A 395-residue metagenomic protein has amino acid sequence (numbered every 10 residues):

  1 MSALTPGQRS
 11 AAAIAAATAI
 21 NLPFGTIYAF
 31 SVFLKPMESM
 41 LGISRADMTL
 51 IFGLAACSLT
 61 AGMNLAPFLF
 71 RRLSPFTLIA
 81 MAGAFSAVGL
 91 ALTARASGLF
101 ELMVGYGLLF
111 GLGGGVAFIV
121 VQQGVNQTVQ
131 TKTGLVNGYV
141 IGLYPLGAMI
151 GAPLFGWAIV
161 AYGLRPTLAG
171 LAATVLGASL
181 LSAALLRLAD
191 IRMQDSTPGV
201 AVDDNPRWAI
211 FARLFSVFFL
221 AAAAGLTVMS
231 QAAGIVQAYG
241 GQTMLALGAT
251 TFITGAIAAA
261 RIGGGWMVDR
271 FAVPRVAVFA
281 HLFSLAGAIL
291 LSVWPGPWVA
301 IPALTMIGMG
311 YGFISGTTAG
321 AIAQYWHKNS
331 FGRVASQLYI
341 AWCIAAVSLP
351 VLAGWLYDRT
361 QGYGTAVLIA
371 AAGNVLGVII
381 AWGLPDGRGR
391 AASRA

Functional and structural regions predicted by a protein language model:
G7-A29, R207-T227, T305: Pair of pore-lining "gating" transmembrane helices in MFS-fold secondary transporters
F30-K35, A209-I262: Extracytoplasmic gate region of multi-pass secondary transporters
M37, V116-V129, F313-W326: Intracellular juxtamembrane helix-capping segments at the cytosolic ends of symmetry-related transmembrane helices
M37-E38, L69-F70, L154-Y162, V236-Q237 (+2 more regions): Interfacial helix-cap and linker-helix signal at transmembrane-aqueous boundaries of multi-pass secondary transporters
G62-S74, R261-A272: Helix-to-loop junctions at the C-terminal end of transmembrane segments in multipass secondary transporters
T77-A91, R275-I289: Structural signature of the two symmetry-related core transmembrane helices
E101-V116, F219, V299-F313: Hydrophobic core of transmembrane alpha-helices in multi-pass small-molecule transporters, especially MFS/SLC-type
V140-R187: Helix-loop-helix hairpin linking two adjacent transmembrane segments in secondary transporters
